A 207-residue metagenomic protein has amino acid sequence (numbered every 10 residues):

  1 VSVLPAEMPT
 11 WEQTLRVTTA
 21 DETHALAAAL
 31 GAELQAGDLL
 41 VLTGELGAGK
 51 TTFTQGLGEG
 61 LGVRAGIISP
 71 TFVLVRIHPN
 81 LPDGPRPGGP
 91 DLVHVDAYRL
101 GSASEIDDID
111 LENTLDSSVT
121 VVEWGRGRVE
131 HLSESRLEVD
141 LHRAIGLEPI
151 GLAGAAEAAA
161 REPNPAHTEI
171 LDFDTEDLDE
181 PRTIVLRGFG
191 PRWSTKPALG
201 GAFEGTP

Functional and structural regions predicted by a protein language model:
S2-A29: N-terminal pre-Walker A segment at the start of P-loop NTPase domains
S2-A6, Q13, E112-P207: Short phosphate-coordinating micro-motif centered on Lys-Gly-acidic
G31-G37: Phosphate-binding P-loop
L40-L42: Hydrophobic anchor at the beta1->P-loop junction of P-loop NTPases
E45: P-loop (Walker A) phosphate-binding loop of NTP-binding proteins
K50: Conserved lysine of the Walker
G66-T71, R76-R126: Conserved nucleotide-sensing/catalytic segment adjacent to the nucleotide-binding pocket in NTP-handling enzymes
